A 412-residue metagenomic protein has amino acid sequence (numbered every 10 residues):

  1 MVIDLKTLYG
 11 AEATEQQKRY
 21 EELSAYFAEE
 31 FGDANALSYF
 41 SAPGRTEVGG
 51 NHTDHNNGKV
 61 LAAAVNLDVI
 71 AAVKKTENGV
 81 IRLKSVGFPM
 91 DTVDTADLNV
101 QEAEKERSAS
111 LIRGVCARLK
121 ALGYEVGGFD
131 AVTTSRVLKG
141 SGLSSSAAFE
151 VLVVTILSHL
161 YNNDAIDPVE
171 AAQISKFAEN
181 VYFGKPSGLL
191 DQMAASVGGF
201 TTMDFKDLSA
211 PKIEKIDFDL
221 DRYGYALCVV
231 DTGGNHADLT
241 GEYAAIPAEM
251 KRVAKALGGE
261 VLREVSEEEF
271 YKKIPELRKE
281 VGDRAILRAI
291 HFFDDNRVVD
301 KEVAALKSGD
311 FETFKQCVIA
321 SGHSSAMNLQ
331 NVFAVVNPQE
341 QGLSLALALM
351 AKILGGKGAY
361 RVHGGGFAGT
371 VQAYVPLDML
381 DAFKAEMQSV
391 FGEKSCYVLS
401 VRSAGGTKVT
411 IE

Functional and structural regions predicted by a protein language model:
M1-R45, I70, K74-K105, T202-R361 (+1 more regions): C-terminal nucleotide
A36, H55-K59, D97-K105, S135-L143 (+2 more regions): A short glycine/serine-rich beta->alpha loop
A42-T46, G50-N57, R136-V153, G356-Y374: Glycine/serine-rich anion-binding loops at beta->alpha junctions that coordinate negatively charged ligand groups
K59-E77, V197: Structural signature of FAD isoalloxazine-binding scaffolds in flavoprotein oxidoreductases
R82-K84, G128-S135, A165-F177, K315-A320 (+1 more regions): Beta-strand segments within the central parallel beta-sheet cores of soluble alpha/beta enzyme folds
C116-K139: Glycine- and acidic-rich phosphate- and metal-coordinating loops
A121-F129, L157-A171, L377-V390: Phosphate-handling active-site elements
S141-V229, I411: Fold-level recognition of mixed alpha/beta catalytic cores in primary-metabolism enzymes, strongest
